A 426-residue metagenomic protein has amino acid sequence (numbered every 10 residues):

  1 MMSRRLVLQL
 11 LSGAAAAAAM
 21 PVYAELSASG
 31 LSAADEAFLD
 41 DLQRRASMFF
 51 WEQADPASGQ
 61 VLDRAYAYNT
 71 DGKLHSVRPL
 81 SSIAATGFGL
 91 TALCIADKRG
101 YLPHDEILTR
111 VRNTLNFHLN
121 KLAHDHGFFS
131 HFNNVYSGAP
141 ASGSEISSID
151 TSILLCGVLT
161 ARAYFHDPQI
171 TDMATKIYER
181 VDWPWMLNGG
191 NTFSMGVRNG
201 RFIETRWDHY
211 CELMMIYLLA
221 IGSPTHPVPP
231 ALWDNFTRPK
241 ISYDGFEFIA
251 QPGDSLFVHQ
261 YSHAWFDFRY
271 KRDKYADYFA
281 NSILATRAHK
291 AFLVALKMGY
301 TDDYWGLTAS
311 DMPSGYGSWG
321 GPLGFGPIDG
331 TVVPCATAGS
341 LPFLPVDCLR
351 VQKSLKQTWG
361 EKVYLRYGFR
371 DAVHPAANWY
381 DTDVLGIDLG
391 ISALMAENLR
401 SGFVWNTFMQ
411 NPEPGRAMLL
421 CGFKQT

Functional and structural regions predicted by a protein language model:
M1-A14: N-terminal secretory signal peptides and thylakoid transit peptides that target proteins across membranes
S29-T426: Ser/Thr/Asn(+Pro)-rich, low-complexity disordered segments
